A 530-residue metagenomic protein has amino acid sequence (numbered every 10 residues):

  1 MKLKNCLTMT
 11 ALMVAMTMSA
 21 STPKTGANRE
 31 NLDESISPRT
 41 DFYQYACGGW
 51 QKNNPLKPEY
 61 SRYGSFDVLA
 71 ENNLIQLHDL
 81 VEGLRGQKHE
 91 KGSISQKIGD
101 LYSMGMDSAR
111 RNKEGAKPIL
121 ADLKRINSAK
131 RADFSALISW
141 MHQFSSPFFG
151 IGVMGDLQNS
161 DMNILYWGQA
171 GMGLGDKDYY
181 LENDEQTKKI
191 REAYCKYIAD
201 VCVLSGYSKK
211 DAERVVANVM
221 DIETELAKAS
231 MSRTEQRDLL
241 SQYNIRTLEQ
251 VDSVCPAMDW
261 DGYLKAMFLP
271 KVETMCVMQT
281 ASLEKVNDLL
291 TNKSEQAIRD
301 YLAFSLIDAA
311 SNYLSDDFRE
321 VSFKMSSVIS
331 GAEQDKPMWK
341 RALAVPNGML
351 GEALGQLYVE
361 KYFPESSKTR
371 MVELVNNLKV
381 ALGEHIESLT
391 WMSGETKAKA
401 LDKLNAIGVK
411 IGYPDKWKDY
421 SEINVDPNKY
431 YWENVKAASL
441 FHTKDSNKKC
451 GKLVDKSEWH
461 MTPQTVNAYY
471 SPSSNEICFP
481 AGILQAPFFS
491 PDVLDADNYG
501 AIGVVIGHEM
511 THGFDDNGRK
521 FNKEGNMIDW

Functional and structural regions predicted by a protein language model:
M1-P23: Bacterial Sec-dependent N-terminal signal peptides
T22-E30: Short, Gly/Pro- and small/polar-rich lid/capping loops
N31-K52, Y180, D184-V203, G394: Hydrophobic/aromatic-rich, well-ordered segments within soluble, folded domains that form packed cores
S37-T40, Y45-M106: Active-site-surrounding "flap" and adjacent substrate/cofactor-binding loops of secreted or lumenal enzymes, prototyped
D41-Y45, I164-Y166, E476-P480, G513: Structural recognition of the beta-strand scaffold that forms the well-ordered cores of secreted hydrolase catalytic
W50-N54, L174-G175, P487: Short, solvent-exposed loop/turn elements at domain surfaces
A70, V219, V254-A257, C276-T280 (+4 more regions): Intrinsically disordered, low-complexity linker/terminal regions across diverse proteins
G83-E373, N377: Noncatalytic, helix-rich "gating/capping" subdomain that lines the substrate-entry/channel surface of large enzyme
